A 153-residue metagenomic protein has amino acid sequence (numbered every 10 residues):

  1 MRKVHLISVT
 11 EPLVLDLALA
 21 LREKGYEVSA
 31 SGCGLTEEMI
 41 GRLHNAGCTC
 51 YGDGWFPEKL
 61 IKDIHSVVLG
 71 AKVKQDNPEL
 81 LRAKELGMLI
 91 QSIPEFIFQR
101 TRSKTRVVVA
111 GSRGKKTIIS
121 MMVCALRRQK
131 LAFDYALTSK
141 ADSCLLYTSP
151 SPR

Functional and structural regions predicted by a protein language model:
M1-F96: N-terminal leader/targeting and accessory segments in enzymes
A20-E23, E58-L60, A71, Q75-S149: Phosphate-binding loop of NTP-binding sites
S151-R153: Positively charged, low-complexity/disordered segments
